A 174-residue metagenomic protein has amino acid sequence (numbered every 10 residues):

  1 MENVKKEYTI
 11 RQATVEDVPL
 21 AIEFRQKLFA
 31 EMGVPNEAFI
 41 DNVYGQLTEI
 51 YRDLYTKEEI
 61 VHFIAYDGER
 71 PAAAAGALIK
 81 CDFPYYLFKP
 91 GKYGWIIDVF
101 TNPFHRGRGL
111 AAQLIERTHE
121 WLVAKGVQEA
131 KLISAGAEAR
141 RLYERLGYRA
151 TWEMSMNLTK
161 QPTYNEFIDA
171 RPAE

Functional and structural regions predicted by a protein language model:
M1-E16, K27, Y164-E174: Conserved N-terminal entry element of GNAT/NAT acetyltransferase domains
F29-I50: Conserved GNAT-fold acetyl-CoA-binding loop/helix
E49-I64, W95: A short helix-loop-beta-strand connector motif used in the catalytic cores of GNAT acetyltransferases and, in some
I64, R70-I79, W95, F100: Conserved beta-strand in the GNAT
L87-P103, M156: Conserved acetyl-CoA binding element of GNAT-fold acetyltransferases
T101, G107-E120, R145: Conserved acetyl-CoA-binding loop-helix of GNAT-fold acetyltransferases
L122-A135: Conserved GNAT acetyl-CoA-binding A-motif
V127, E144-M154: Conserved acetyl-CoA-binding loop of GNAT-fold acetyltransferases
